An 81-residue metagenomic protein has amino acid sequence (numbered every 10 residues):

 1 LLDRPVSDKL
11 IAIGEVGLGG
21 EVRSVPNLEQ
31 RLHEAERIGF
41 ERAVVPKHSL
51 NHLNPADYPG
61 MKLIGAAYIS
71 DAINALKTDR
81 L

Functional and structural regions predicted by a protein language model:
L1-L81: Peripheral, non-AAA+ core regions of ATP-driven protein-machinery
